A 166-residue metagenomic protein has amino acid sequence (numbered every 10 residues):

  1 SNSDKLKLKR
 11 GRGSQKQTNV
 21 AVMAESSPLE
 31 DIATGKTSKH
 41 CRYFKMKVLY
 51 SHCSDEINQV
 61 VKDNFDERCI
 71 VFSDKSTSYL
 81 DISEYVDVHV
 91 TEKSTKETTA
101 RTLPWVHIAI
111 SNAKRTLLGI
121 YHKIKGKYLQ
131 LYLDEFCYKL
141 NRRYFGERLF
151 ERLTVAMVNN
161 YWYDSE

Functional and structural regions predicted by a protein language model:
S1-E166: Residue-level recognition of single "structural anchor" positions that define or cap local secondary structure
